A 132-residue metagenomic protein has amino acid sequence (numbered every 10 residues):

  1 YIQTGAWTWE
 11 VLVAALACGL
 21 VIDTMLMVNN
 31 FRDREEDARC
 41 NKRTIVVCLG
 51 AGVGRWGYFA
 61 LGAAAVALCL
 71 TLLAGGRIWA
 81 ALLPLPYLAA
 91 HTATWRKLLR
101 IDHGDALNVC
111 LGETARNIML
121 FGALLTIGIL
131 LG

Functional and structural regions predicted by a protein language model:
Y1-T24, C48-G52, Y58-G132: Hydrophobic alpha-helical transmembrane segments
T24-V46: Acidic (Asp/Glu-rich) catalytic motifs at the cytosolic membrane interface
E36-C40, G57, L125: Active-site-proximal flexible loops/turns
